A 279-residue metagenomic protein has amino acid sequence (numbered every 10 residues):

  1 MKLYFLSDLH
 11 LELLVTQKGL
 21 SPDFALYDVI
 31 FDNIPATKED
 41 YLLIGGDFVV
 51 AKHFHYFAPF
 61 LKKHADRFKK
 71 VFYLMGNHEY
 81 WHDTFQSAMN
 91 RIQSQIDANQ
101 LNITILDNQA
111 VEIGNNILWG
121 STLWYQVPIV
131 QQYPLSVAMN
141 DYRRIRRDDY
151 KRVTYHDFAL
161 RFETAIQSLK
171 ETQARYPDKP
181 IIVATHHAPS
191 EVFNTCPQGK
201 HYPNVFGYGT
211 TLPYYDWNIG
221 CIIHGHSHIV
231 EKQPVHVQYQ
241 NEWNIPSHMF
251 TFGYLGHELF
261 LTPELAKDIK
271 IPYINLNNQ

Functional and structural regions predicted by a protein language model:
M1-Y4, A110-G120, P180, V235-P246: Beta-strand-turn-beta hairpins that frame and shape the catalytic cleft of phosphate-ester-processing enzymes
M1-Y73, E79-Q86: N-terminal active-site segment of His-dependent metallophosphoesterases
F5-S7, L42-D47, F72-N77, T104-N108 (+3 more regions): Active-site neighborhood of phospho(di)ester-bond hydrolases with catalytic His/Asp-centered motifs
V15-K18, F48-H64, N77-A98, I113 (+3 more regions): Metal-dependent catalytic neighborhoods of phosphoester/phosphodiester hydrolases
A36-T37, L61-F68, Y176, Y214-N218 (+1 more regions): Short, conserved loop/helix-junction motifs that constitute active-site signature segments in enzyme catalytic cores
S87-I145: Hydrophobic alpha-helical segments and helix pairs
W119-I182, H187-K200: Active-site-proximal loop/helix segment associated with metal-binding centers of metalloenzymes
T210-G220, S227-Q279: Binuclear metal-dependent phosphoesterase catalytic core
